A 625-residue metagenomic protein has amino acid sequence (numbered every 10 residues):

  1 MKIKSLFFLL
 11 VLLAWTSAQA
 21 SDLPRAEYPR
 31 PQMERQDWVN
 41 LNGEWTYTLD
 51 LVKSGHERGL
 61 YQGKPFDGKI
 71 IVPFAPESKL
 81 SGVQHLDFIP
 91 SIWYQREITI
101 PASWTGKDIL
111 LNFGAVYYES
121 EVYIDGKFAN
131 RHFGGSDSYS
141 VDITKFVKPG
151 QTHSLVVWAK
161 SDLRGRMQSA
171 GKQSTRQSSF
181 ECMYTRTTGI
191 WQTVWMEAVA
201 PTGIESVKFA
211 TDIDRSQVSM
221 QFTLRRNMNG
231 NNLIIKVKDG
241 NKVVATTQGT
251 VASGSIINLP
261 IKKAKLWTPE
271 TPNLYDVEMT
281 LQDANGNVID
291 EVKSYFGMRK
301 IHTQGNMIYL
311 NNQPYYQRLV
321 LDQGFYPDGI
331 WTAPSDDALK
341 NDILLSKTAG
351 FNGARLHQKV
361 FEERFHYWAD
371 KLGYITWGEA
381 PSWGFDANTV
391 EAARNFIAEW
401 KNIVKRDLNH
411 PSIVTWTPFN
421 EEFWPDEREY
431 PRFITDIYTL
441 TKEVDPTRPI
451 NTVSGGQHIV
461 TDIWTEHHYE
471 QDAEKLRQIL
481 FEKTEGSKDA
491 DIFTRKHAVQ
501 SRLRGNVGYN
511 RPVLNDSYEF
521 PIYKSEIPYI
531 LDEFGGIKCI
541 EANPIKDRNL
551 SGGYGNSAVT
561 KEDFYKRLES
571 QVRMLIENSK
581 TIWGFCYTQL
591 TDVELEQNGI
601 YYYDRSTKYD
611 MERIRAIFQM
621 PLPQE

Functional and structural regions predicted by a protein language model:
M1-D22: Bacterial Sec-dependent N-terminal signal peptides
Q19-G82, W158, D162-M167, K172 (+1 more regions): Accessory carbohydrate-binding/adhesion or oligomerization-edge regions at the termini of glycan-active proteins
E27, P31-Q32, T48-V52, Q84-G203 (+5 more regions): Accessory beta-strand-rich segments of carbohydrate-active enzymes
P31-E57, V116, T175, R186-G189 (+6 more regions): Substrate-binding clefts and catalytic carboxylate motifs of secreted carbohydrate-active enzymes
R58, P73-D125, N130-F133, E197-A210 (+9 more regions): Active-site-adjacent substrate/metal-binding segments within catalytic domains of carbohydrate-active enzymes
I109, S216-F222: Structural beta-strand segments of beta-rich domains
V147-T152, Q221-H302: Extended acidic/polar, glycine-enriched regions that form or flank non-catalytic beta-rich accessory modules
Y438, K442-Q457, W583-T588: Aromatic-lined carbohydrate-recognition surfaces of secreted/lumenal glycan-active proteins
